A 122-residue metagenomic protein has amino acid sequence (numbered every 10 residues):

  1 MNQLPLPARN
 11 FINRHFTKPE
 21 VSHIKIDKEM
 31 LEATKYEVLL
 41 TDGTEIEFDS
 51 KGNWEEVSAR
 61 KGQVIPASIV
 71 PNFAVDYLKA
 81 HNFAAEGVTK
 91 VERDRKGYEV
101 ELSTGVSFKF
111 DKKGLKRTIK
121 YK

Functional and structural regions predicted by a protein language model:
M1-K122: Interaction-mediating elements
